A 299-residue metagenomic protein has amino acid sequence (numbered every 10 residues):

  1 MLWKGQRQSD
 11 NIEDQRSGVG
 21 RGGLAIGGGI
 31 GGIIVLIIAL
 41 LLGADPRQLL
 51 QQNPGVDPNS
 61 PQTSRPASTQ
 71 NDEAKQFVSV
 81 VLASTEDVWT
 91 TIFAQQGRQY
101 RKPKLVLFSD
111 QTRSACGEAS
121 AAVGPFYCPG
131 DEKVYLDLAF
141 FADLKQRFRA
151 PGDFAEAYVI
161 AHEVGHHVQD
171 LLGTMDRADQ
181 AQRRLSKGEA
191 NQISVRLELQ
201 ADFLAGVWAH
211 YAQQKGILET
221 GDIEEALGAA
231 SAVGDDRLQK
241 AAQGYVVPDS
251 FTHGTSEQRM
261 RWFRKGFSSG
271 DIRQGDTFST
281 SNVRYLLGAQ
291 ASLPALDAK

Functional and structural regions predicted by a protein language model:
M1-A67: Long amphipathic alpha-helical segments used for membrane anchoring, targeting, substrate engagement, or oligomerization
G23-G27, V106, V134-D137, H167 (+1 more regions): Structural recognition of the beta-strand scaffold that forms the well-ordered cores of secreted hydrolase catalytic
I37, W89, L136, A155-L171 (+2 more regions): Active-site recognition of the HExxH zinc-binding catalytic motif
D72, Q76-Y100, E189-Q192, R196-Q239: Short helix/loop segments within enzyme catalytic domains that coordinate or immediately flank catalytic cofactors
Q111-D137: Catalytic zinc-binding patch centered on the HExxH motif and its immediate surroundings that defines zinc-dependent
F140-Y158, E189-V195: Short pre-active-site segment immediately N-terminal to the catalytic Zn-binding motif
V164-D179, H210-Q213: Catalytic Zn2+-binding segment of zinc metalloproteases
V233-K299: Pan-zinc metallopeptidase signature
